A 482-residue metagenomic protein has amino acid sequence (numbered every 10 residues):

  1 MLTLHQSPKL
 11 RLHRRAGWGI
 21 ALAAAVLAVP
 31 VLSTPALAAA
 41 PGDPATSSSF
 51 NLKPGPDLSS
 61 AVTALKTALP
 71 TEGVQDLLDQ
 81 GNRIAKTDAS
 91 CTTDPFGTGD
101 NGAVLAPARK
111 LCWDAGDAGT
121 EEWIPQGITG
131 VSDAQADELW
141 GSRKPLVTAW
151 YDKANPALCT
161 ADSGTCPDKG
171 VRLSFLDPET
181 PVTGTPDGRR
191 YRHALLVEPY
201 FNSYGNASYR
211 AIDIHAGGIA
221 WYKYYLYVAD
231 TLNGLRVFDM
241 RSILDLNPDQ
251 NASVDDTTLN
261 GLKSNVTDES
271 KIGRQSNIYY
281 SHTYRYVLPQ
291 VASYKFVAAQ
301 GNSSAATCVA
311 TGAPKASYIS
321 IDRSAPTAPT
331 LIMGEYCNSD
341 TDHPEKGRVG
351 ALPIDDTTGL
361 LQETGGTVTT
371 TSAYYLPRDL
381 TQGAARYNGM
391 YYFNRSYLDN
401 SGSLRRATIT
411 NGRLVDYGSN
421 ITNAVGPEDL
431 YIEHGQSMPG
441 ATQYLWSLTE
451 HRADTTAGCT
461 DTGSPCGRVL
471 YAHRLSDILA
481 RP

Functional and structural regions predicted by a protein language model:
L2-L4, G17-A118, G463-P482: Sequence/structural signature of beta-propeller modules and their immediately flanking N-terminal secretory/stalk
L69-E121, T180-R210, N251-G312, L361-P377 (+1 more regions): Surface-exposed loop and turn segments in beta-propeller and other repeat-based domains that flank or scaffold
W113-E138, T148-G217: Blade-loop segments of beta-propeller domains
G119-R143, A211-Y222, C308-T330, P377 (+3 more regions): Structural signature of eukaryotic scaffold interfaces centered on beta-propeller domains
A134, Y151-D152, L232, R241 (+5 more regions): Residue-level signature of beta-propeller blades and closely related beta-rich strand-turn architectures in secreted
K144, S320-R323, T327-M438: Loop/turn-rich, solvent-exposed surfaces of beta-rich toroidal or solenoidal domains
N155-D177, G234-S242, T330, S339-D355 (+2 more regions): Structural motif
L176-P186, D239-N277, A325, S339-G365 (+2 more regions): Short loop/turn segments immediately following beta-strands, especially the blade-tip and inter-blade linker loops
